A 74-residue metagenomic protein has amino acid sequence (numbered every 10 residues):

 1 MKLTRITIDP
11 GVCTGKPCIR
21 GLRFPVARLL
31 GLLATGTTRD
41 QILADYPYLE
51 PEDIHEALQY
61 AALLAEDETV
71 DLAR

Functional and structural regions predicted by a protein language model:
M1-D40: A short, structured beta-strand/loop element
D40-A44, Y48-R74: C-terminal structural segments of small proteins and small subunits
